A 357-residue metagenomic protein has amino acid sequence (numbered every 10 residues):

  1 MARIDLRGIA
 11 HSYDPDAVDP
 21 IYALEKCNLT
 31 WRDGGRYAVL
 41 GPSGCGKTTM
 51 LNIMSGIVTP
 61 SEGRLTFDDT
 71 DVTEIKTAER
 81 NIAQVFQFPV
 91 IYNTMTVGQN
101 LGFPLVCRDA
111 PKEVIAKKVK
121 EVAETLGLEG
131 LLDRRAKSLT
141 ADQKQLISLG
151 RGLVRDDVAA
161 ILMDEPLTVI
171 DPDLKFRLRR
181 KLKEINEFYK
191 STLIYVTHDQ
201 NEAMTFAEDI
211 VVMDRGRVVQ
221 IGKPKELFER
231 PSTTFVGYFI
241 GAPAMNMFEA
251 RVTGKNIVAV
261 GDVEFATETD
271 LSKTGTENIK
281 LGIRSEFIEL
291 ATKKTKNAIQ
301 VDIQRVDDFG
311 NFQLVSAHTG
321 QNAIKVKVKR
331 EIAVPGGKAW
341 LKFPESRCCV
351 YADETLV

Functional and structural regions predicted by a protein language model:
Y37-A38, Q84: Short beta-strand immediately N-terminal to the Walker A/P-loop
L40-P42: The feature captures the beta-strand-to-loop junction immediately N-terminal to the Walker
T48-L51, I147-L149: ABC ATPase nucleotide-binding domain helices that frame the ATP-binding cleft
S55: Helix-to-loop junction immediately C-terminal to a conserved catalytic motif
G63-D71: Conserved ABC transporter NBD signature motif
N81, I91-S232: ABC ATPase nucleotide-binding domains
M245, K255-V357: Non-catalytic connector elements of ABC transporters
